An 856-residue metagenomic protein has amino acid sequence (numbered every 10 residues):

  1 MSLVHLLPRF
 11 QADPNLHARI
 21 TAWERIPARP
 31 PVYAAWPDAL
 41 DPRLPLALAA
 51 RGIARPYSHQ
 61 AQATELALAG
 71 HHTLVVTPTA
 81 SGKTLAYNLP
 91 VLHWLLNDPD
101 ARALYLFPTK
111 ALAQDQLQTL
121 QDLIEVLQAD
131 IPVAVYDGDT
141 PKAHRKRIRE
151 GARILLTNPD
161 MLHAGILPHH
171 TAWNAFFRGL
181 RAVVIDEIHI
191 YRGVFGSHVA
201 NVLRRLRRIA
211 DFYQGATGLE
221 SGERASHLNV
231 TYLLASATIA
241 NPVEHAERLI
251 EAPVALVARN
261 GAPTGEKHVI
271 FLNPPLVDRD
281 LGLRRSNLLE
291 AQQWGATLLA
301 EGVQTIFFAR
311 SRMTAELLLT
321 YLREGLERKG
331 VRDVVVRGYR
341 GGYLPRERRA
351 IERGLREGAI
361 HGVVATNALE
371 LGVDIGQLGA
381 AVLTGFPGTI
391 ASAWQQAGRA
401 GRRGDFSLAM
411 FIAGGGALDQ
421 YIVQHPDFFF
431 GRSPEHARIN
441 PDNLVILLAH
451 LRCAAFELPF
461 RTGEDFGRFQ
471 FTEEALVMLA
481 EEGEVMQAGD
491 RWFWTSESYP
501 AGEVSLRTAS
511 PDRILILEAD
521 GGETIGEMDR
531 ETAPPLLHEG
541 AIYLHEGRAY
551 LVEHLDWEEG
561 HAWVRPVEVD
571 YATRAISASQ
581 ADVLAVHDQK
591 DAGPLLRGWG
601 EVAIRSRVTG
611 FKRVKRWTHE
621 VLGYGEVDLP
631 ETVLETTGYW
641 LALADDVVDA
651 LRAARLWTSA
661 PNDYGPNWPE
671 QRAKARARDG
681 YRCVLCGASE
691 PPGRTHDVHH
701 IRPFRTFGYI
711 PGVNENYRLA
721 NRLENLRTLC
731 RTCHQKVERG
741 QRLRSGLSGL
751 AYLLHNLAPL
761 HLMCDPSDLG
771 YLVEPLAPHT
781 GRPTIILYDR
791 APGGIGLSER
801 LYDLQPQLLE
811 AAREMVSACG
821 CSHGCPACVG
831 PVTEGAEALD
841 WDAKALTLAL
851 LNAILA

Functional and structural regions predicted by a protein language model:
V4, P8-R51, R55-Q62, L68-H163 (+4 more regions): Helicase motor core with emphasis on the C-terminal RecA-like subdomain
T231-L234, A413, A455, T462-T532 (+3 more regions): Extended, highly charged accessory segments
I542, R682, D697, L729 (+1 more regions): The −1 position to Zn-ligating cysteines in a subset of zinc-ribbon hairpins
A660-Q671, T706-N716, P806-A812: Short Cys/His-rich Zn2+-coordinating modules
E670-R682, S689: Short helix-coil boundary/hinge micro-motifs
R676-G680, R722-L726, C821: Short metal-coordination and nucleic-acid-contact micro-motifs, chiefly zinc-binding Cys/His arrays
G687, H734, V829-V832: Cys/His-coordinated zinc-binding microdomains
G687-T728, R739: Histidine-centered nuclease catalytic patch
